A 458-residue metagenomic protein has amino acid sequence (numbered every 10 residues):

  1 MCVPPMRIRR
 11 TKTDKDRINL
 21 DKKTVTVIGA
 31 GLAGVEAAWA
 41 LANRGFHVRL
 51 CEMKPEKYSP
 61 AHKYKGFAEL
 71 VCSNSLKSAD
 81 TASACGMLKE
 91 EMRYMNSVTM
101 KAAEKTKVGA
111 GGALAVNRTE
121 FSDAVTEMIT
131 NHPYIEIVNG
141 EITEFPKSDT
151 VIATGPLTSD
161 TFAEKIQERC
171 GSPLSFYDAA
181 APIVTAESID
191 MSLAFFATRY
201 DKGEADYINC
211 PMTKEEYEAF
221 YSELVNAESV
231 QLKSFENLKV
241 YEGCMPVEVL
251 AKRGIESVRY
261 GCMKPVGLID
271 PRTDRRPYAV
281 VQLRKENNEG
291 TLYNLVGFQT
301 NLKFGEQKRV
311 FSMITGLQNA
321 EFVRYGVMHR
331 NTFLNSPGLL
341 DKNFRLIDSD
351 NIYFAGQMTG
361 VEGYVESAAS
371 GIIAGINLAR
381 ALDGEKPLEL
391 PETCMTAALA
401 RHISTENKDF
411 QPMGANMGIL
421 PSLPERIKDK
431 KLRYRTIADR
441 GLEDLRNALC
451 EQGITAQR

Functional and structural regions predicted by a protein language model:
D21-A33: Beta1/beta-strand and adjacent pyrophosphate-binding region of the FAD-binding site in flavoprotein oxidoreductases
W39-K101, E392-T396, A400-I403: N-terminal FAD cofactor-binding segment of flavoenzymes
R118-I137: Helical element adjacent to the flavin cofactor pocket in flavoenzyme catalytic cores
N131-F304, K308-R309: Predominantly flavin-linked oxidoreductase catalytic cores and closely associated redox partners
L295-V361, A368-S370, L388-T405, F410-N416 (+1 more regions): A glycine-rich dinucleotide-binding beta-alpha-beta segment and adjacent secondary-structure elements that constitute
S367-L388: Internal hydrophobic alpha-helix adjacent to the cofactor/substrate pocket in enzyme cavities
M413-R458: C-terminal auxiliary extensions adjacent to catalytic cores
